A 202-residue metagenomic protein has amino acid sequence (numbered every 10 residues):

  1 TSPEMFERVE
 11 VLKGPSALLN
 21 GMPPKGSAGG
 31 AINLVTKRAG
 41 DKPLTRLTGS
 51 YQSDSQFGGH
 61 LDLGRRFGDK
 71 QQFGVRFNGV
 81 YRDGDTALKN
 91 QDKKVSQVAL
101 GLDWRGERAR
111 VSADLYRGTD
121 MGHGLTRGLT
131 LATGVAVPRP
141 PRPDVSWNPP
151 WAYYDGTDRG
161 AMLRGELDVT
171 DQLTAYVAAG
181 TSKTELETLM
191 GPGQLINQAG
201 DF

Functional and structural regions predicted by a protein language model:
T1-E4, A17, I32, A152-Y153 (+2 more regions): Short intrinsically disordered, low-complexity coil segments enriched in acidic
T1-R8, E107-A113: Outer membrane beta-barrel
P3-T48, Q71, L88: A beta-strand signature from Gram-negative outer-membrane beta-barrel systems, especially the internal plug domain
G26, D92-V98, G128-P138, G191-D201: Flexible, surface-exposed loop regions and adjacent strand-edge segments of Gram-negative outer-membrane beta-barrel
R38-G40, T119, K183: Short loop/turn segments at secondary-structure transitions that flank enzyme active sites
L44, Y51-L129, P138-R142, P149-G180: Transmembrane beta-barrel wall of Gram-negative outer-membrane proteins
Q172-F202: Replace "related TpsB outer-membrane translocases also match" with "some related outer-membrane beta-barrels such as
